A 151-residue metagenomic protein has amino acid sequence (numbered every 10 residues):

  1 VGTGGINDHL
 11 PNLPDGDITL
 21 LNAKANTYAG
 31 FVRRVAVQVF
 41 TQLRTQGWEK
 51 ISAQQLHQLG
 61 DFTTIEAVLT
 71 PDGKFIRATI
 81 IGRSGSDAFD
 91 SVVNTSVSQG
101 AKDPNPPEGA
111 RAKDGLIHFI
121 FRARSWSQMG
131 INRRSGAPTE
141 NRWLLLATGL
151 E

Functional and structural regions predicted by a protein language model:
V1-N22, V37-L43, T70-G82, N94-N105 (+1 more regions): Conserved "boundary/linchpin" sites in short secondary-structure elements
N26, G30, R34, R44-W48 (+1 more regions): Charged, alpha-helical coiled-coil and linker scaffolds that mediate dimerization/oligomerization and interdomain
F31, V35, F89-V93: Stable alpha-helical elements in mature extracytoplasmic
G47-Q55, E108-G109: Surface-exposed patches in mature extracellular/periplasmic domains of secreted proteins
L56-H57, K113: Short, solvent-exposed secondary-structure boundary motifs
H57-T64: Short, small/polar residue-rich loop motifs at catalytic or cofactor-binding pockets
G82-A88: A short acidic/small-residue loop/turn micro-motif
